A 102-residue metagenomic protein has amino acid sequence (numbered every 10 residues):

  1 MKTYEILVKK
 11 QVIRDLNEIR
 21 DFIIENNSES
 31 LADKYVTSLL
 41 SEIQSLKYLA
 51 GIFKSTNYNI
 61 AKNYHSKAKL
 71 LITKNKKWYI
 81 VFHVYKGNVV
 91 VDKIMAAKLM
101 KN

Functional and structural regions predicted by a protein language model:
M1-L40: Arg/Lys-rich, positively charged N-terminal/basic patches that mediate binding to nucleic acids
I6, I19, I23, I43 (+3 more regions): Hydrophobic aliphatic residue packing
I19, L49, I94-M95: Residue-level signal for well-ordered alpha-helical positions
I24, G51, A96-L99: A generic structural signal for secondary-structure junctions that act as hinges or helix/strand caps at the edges
S28, N57, D92-K93: Generic signature of intrinsically disordered, low-complexity, basic-rich segments and short cationic peptides
Q44-T73: A short, surface-exposed loop/turn module that caps and links secondary-structure elements
L71-N102: Enriched for short, Lys/Arg-rich terminal
